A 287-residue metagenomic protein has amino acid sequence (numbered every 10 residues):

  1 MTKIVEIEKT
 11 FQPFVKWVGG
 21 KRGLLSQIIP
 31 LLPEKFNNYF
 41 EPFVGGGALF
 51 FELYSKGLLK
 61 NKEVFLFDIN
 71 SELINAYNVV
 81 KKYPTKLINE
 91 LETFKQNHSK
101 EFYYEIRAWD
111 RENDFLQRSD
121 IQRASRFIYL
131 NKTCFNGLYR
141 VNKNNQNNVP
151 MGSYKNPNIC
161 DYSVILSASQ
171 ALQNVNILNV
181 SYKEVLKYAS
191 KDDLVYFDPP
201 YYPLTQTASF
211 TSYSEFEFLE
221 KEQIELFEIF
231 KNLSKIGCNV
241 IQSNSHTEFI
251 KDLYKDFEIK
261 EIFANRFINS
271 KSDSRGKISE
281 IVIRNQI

Functional and structural regions predicted by a protein language model:
T2-Q27, K81-Y196, P200-F210, E225 (+1 more regions): SAM-dependent nucleic-acid methyltransferase catalytic core
V5, F216-I287: Long, positively charged, glycine-interspersed low-complexity recognition regions
I29-K35, G57, K187-Y188: Glycine-rich helix-loop-beta junction characteristic of Rossmann-like nucleotide cofactor-binding loops
K35-D114, N158: SAM cofactor-binding core of SAM-dependent methyltransferases, primarily the Rossmann-like beta-alpha-beta module
F36-Y39, N61-E63, L172-N176, F230 (+1 more regions): Short active-site oxyanion
V44, S71, E184, Y201 (+1 more regions): Short, glycine/acidic-enriched loop or turn micro-motifs at the edges of active sites
G45, V164-I165, N244-E248: Short, polar loop motifs at secondary-structure junctions
S209-E217: Short, surface-exposed loop/helix-turn segments at secondary-structure junctions that function as lids/hinges flanking
